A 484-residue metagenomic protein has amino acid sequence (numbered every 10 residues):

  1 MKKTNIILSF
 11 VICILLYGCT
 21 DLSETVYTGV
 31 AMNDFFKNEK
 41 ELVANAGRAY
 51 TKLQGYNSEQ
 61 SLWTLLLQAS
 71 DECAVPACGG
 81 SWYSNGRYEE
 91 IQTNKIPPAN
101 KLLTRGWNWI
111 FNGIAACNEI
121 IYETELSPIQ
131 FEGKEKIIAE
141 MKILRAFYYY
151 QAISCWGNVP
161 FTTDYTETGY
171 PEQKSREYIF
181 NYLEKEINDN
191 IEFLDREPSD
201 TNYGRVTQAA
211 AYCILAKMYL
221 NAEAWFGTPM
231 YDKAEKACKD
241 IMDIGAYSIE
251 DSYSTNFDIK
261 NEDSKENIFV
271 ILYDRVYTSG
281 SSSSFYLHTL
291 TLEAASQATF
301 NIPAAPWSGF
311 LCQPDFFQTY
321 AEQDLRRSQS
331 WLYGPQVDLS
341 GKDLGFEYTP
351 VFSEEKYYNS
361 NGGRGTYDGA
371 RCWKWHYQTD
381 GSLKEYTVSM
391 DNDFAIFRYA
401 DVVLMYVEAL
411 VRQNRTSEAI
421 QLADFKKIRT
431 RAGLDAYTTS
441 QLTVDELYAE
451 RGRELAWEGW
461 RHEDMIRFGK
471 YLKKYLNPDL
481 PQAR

Functional and structural regions predicted by a protein language model:
M1-T28: Bacterial Sec-dependent N-terminal signal peptides
T20-Y83, N188-D189, F193, R205-Y358 (+1 more regions): An aromatic- and glycine-enriched ligand-binding surface/loop that stacks and positions planar moieties
E39, V43-N57, G80-W156, Y170-Q173 (+5 more regions): Conserved, well-structured interaction surfaces
Y88-K95, T319-R398: Flexible, polar/acidic helix-loop-strand segments at domain edges
Q151-C155, P160, N221-G227, R412-R415: Short coil/turn linking the two alpha-helices of tandem helical-hairpin repeats
